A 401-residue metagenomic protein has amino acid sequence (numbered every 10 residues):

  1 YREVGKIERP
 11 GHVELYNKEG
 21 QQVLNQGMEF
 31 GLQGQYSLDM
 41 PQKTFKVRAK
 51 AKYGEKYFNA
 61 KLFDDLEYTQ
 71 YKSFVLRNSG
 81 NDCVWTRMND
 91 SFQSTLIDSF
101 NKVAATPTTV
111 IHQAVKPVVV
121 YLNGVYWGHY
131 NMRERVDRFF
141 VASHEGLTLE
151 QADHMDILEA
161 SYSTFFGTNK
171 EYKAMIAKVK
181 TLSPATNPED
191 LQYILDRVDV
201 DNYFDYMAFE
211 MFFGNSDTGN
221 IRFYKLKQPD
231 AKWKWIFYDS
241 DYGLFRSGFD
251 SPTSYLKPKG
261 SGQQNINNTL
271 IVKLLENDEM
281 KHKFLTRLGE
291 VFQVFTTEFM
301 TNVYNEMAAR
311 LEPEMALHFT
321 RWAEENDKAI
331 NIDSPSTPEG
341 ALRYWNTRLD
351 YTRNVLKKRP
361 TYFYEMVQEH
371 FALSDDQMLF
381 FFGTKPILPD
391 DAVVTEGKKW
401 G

Functional and structural regions predicted by a protein language model:
Y1-K6, H12, Q21, Q26-M28 (+6 more regions): Middle-to-C-terminal accessory/interaction subdomains
R2-G167: Conserved ATP-binding subdomain of kinase catalytic cores across diverse folds
